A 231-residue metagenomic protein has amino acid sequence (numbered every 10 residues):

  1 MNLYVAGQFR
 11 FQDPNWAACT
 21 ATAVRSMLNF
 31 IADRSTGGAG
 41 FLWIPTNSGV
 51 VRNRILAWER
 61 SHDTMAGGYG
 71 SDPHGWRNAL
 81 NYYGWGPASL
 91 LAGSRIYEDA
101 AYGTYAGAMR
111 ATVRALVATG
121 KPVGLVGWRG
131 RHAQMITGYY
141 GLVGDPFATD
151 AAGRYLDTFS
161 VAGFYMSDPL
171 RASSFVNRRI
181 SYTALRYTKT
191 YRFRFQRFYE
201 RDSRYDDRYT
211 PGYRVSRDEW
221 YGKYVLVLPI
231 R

Functional and structural regions predicted by a protein language model:
M1-E59: Active-site nucleophile-adjacent alpha helix/oxyanion-hole segment immediately C-terminal to the catalytic cysteine
G49-K223: Conserved active-site-adjacent core of cysteine acyl-enzyme catalytic domains
G222-R231: Short, low-complexity, Pro/Ser/Thr/Gly-rich segments in the mature regions of secreted, periplasmic
